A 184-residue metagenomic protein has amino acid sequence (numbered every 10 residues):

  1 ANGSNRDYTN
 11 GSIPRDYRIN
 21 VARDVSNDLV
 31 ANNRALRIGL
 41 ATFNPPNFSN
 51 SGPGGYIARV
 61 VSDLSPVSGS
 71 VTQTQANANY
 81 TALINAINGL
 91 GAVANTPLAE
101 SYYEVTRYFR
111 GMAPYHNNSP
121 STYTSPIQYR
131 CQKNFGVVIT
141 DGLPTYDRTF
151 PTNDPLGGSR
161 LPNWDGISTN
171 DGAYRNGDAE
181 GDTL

Functional and structural regions predicted by a protein language model:
A1-L184: P/S/T/G-enriched low-complexity
